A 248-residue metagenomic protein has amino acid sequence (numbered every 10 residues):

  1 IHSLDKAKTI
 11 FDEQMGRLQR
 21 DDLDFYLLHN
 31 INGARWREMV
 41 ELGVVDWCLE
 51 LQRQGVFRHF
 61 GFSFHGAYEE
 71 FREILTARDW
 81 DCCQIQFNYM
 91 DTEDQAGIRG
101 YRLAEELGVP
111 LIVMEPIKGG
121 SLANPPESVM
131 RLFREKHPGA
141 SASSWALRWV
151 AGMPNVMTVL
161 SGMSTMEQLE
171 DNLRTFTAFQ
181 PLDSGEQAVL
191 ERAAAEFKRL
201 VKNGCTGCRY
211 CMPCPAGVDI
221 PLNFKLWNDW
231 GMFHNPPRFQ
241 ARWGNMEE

Functional and structural regions predicted by a protein language model:
H2-K118, N124-R131, H137-P138, G152: Glycine/proline-rich, positively charged, aromatic-decorated active-site loop/lid region on the catalytic face
A77, R99-E248: Structured C-terminal cap/extension of enzyme domains
